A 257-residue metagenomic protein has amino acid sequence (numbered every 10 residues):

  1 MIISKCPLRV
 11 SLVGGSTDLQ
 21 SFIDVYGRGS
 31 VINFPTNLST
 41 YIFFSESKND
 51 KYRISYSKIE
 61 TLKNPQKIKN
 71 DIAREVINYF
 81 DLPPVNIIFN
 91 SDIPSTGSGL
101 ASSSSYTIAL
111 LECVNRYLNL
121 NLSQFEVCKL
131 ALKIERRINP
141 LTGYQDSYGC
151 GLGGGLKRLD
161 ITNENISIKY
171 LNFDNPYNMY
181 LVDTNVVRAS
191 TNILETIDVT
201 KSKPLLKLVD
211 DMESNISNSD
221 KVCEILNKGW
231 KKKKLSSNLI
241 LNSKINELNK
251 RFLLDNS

Functional and structural regions predicted by a protein language model:
M1-S11, D18-D24, N33-F34, Y41-D81 (+4 more regions): C-terminal nucleotide
G14-S16, D92: Generic short beta-strand segments
I68-I72, S102, Y106-T107: Catalytic-loop motifs flanking and including active-site residues across diverse enzymes
Y79-S98, E126, L130: Glycine- and acidic-rich phosphate- and metal-coordinating loops
S98-S104, K234-S236: Short helix-coil transition sites and intra-membrane helix breaks within transmembrane domains of multi-pass
A101-S102, G143, S257: Active-site nucleophile and cofactor-binding loops and adjacent substrate-binding regions of central metabolic enzymes
S105-Y117: Stable alpha-helical structural segments in soluble proteins, enriched in small hydrophobic residues
